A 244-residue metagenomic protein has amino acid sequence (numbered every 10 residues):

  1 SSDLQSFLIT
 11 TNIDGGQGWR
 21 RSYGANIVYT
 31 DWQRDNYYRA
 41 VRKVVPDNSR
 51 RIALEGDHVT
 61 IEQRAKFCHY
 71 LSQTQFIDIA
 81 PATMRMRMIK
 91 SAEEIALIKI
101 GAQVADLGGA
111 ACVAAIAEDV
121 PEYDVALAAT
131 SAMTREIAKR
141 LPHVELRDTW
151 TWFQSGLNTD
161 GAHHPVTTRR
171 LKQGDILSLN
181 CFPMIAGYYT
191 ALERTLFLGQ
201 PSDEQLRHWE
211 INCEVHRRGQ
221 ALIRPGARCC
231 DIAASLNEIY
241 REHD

Functional and structural regions predicted by a protein language model:
S2-D244: Active-site neighborhoods and metal-handling regions in enzymes and metal-associated proteins
